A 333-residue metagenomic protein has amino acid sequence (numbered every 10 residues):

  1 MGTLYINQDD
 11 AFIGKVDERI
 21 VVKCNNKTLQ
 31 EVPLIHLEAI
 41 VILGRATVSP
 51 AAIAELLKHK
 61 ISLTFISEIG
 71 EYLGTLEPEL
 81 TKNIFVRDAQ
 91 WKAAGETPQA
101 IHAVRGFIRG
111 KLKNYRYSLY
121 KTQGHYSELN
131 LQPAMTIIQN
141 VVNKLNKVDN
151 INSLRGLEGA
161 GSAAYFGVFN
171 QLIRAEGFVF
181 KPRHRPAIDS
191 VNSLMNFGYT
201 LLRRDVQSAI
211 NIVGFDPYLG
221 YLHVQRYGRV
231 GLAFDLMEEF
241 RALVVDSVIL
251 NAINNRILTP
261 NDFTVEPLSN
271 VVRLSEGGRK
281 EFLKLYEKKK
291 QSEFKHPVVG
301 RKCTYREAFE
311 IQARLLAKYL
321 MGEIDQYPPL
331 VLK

Functional and structural regions predicted by a protein language model:
M1-V16, N25, E31, L73 (+1 more regions): Active-site helix-to-loop segments that bind/position phosphate- or nucleotide-bearing substrates and donors across
I20-V21: Hydrophobic residues embedded in beta-strands of well-ordered beta-sheets
L34-V48: Extracellular/luminal Protease-associated
I40-L43, I61-S67: Short hydrophobic alpha-helical runs that function as membrane-insertion/retention elements
S49, G70-T75: Short gly/pro/ser/thr-enriched loop/turn and capping motifs at secondary-structure boundaries
